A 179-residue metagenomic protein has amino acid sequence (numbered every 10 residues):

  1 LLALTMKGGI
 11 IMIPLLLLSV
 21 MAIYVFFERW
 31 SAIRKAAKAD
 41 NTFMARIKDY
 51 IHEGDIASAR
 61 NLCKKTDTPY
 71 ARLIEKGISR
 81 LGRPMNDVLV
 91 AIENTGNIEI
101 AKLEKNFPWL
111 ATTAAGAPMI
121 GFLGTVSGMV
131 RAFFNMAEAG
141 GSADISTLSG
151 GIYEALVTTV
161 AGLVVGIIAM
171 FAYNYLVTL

Functional and structural regions predicted by a protein language model:
L1-T42, L176: Hydrophobic membrane-targeting segments
K7-M12, E99, L103-A117, G151-G162: Loop-to-transmembrane-helix entry motif
G9, I23, A59, I74 (+3 more regions): Residue-level signature of catalytic and energy-coupling elements of molecular machines, predominantly ATP/GTP-dependent
M12-V25, A111-P118, V165-A169: Alpha-helical transmembrane segments of integral membrane proteins
L18-M21, F27-E28, A117-I120, S127 (+2 more regions): Residue-level micro-sites within transmembrane alpha helices that shape and flank functional polar/acidic positions
A37-L123, S127-G141, F171-L179: Predominantly long cytosolic amphipathic alpha-helical stalk/bundle segments
D144-L179: Channel- or pocket-lining gating/hinge segments that regulate access to a cavity or pore
